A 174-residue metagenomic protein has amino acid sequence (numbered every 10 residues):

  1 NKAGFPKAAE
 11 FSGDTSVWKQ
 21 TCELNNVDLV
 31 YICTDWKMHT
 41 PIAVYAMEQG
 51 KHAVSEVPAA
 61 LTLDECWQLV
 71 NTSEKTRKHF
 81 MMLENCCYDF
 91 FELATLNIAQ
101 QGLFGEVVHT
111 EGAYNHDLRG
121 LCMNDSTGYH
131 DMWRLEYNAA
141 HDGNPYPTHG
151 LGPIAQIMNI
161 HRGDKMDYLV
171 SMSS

Functional and structural regions predicted by a protein language model:
N1-K51, W67, N71-H79: N-terminal glycine-/serine-/threonine-rich beta1-alpha1-beta2 phosphate-ribose binding loop of Rossmann-like
N25, P58-A59, E84-N85: N-terminal Rossmann-like NAD(P) cofactor-binding subdomain of oxidoreductases, focused on the glycine-rich
C33, E56, M81-L83: A cross-family glycoside hydrolase active-site/sugar-binding cleft signature
M38, A60-L61, C87-Y88: Glycine-/small-residue-rich active-site loops that bind phosphorylated ligands and cofactors
P41, D64, F90: Residues that form or flank phosphate/diphosphate-binding pockets in enzymes that use nucleotide phosphates
Q49-T62: ADP-ribose/adenylate-binding Rossmann-like module
T76-M81, C86-S174: Predominantly a Rossmann-like dinucleotide-binding segment in NAD(P)-dependent oxidoreductases
